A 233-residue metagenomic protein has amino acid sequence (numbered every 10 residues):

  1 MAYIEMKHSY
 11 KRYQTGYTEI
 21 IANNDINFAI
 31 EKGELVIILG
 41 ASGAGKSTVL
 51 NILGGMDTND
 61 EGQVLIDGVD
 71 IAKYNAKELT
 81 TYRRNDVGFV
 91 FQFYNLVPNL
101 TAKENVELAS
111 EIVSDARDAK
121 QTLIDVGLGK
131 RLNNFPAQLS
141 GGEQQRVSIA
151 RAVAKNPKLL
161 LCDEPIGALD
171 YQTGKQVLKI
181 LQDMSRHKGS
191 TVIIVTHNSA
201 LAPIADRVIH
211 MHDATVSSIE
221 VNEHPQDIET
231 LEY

Functional and structural regions predicted by a protein language model:
A2-M211: ABC family nucleotide-binding domain
R207, T215-Y233: Conserved beta-strand-loop-alpha-helix hinge in the C-terminal portion of ABC ATPase nucleotide-binding domains
